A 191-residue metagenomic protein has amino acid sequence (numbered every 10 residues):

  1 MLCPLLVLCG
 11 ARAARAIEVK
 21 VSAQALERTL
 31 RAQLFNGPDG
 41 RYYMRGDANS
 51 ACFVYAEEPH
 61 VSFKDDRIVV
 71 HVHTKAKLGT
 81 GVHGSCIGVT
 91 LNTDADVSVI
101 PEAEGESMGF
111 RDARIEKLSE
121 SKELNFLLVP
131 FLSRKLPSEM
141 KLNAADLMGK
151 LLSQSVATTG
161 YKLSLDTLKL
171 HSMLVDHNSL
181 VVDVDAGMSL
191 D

Functional and structural regions predicted by a protein language model:
M1-C9: Bacterial N-terminal signal peptides
L8-A16: Bacterial Sec-dependent signal peptides at the C-terminal "C-region" and cleavage site
R15-D191: Extracellular/lumenal and peripheral-membrane lipid-interaction modules
